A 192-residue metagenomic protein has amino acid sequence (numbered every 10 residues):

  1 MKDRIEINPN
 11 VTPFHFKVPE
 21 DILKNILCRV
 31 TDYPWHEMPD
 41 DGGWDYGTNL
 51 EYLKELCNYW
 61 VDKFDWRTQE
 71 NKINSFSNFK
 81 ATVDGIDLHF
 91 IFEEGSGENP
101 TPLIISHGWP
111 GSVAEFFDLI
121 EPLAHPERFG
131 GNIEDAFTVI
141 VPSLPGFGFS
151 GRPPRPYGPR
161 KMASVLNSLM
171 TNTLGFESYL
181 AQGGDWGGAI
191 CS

Functional and structural regions predicted by a protein language model:
M1-I5: Short acidic N-proximal helix/loop "leader" segments that mark the beginning of a domain or an inter-domain linker
E6-P9, F14, D32-W35, E51-S192: Catalytic cores of eukaryotic secretory-pathway lumenal/extracellular enzymes that build and remodel glycoconjugates
V18-D21, T48, Y157: Short coil/turn linker and secondary-structure boundary residues
V18-P39: Helix-rich cap/lid subdomain of alpha/beta-hydrolase
D40-D41, G131: Residue-level detector of alpha-helical recognition elements and their boundaries
D41-L50: Coupling/switch/interface segments within P-loop NTPase motor domains and analogous charged loops in nucleic-acid
